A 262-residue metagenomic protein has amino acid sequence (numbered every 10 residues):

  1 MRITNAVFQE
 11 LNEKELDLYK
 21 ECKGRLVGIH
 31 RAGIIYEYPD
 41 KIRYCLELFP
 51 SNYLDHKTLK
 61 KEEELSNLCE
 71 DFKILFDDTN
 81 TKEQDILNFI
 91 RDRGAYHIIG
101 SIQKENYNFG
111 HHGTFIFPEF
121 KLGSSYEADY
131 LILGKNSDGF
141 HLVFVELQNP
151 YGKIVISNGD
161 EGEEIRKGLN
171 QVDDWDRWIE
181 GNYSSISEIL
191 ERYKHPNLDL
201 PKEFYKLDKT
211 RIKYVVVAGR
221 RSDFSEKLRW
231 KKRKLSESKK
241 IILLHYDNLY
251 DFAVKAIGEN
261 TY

Functional and structural regions predicted by a protein language model:
M1-Y262: Charged, terminal alpha-helix-loop-beta segments that serve as non-catalytic nucleic-acid engagement and/or assembly
